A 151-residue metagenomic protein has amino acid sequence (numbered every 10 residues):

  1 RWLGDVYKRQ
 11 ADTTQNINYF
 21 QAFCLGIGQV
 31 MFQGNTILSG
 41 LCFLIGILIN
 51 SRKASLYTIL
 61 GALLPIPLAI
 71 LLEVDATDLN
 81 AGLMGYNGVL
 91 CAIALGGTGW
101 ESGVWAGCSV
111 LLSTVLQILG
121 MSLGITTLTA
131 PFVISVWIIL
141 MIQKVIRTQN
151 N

Functional and structural regions predicted by a protein language model:
W2-Y7: Short, small-residue-biased leader/transition segments that mark boundaries at the very start of proteins
K8-T58: Internal active-site segments that recognize and position negatively charged phosphoryl groups and nucleotide moieties
I37-C42, I59-P67, M84-A92, L111: Hydrophobic alpha-helical segments embedded in the membrane of multi-pass proteins
G46, A69-V74, D78-T98: A structural feature that tracks compact, well-ordered secondary-structure segments with a strong bias toward
I47-T58, G96-G107, L123: Membrane-helix interface "capping/anchor" motifs
Y57-P65, W105-L116, F132-S135: Central hydrophobic cores of alpha-helical transmembrane segments in multi-pass integral membrane proteins
A81-Y86, L123-S135: Loop-to-transmembrane alpha-helix initiation sites
M141-N151: Membrane-interface capping segments at transmembrane-helix boundaries
